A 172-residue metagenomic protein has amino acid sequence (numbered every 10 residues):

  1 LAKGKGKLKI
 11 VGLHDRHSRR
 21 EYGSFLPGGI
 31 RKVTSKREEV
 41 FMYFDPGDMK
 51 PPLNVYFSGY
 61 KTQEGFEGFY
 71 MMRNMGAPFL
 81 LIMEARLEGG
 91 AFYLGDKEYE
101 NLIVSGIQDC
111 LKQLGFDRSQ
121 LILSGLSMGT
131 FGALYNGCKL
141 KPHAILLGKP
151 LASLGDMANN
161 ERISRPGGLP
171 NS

Functional and structural regions predicted by a protein language model:
L1-L26, E39, K112: Non-catalytic N-terminal targeting/anchoring module and adjacent flexible stem/linker that precedes the structured
L26-A77, L81-G89: Short, surface-exposed "cap/lid" segments of acyl-processing enzymes
Y93-G115: Alpha/beta-hydrolase active-site loop
G115-S127: Alpha/beta-hydrolase fold nucleophile elbow
G125-Y135: Glycine-rich nucleophile elbow surrounding the catalytic serine of serine-hydrolase chemistry
Y135-I145: Conserved hydrolase catalytic core segment
L146-A158: Active-site nucleophile loop of the alpha/beta-hydrolase fold
E161-S172: The feature captures the conserved acid-bearing segment of alpha/beta-hydrolase catalytic domains
